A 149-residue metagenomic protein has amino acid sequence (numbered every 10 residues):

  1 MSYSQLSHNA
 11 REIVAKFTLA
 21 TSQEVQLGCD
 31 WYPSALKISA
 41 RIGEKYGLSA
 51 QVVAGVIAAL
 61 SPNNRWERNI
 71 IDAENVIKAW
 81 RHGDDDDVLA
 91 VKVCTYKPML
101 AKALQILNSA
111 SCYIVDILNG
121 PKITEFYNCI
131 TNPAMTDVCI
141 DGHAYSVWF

Functional and structural regions predicted by a protein language model:
M1-F149: HhH-family (HhH-GPD) DNA N-glycosylase catalytic core used in base-excision repair
